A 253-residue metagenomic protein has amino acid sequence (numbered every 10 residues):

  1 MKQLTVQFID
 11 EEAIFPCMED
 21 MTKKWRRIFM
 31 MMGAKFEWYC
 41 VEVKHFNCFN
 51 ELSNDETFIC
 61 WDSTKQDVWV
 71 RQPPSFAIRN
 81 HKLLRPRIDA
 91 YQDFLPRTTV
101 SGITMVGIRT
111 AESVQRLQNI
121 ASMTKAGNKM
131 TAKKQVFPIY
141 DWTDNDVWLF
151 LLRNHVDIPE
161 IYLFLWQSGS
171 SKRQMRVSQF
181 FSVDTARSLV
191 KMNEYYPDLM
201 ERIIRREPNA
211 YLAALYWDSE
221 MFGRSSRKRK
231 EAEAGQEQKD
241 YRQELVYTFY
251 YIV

Functional and structural regions predicted by a protein language model:
M1-V253: Nucleotide-activated chemistry modules centered on ATP-dependent adenylation/adenylyltransferase
